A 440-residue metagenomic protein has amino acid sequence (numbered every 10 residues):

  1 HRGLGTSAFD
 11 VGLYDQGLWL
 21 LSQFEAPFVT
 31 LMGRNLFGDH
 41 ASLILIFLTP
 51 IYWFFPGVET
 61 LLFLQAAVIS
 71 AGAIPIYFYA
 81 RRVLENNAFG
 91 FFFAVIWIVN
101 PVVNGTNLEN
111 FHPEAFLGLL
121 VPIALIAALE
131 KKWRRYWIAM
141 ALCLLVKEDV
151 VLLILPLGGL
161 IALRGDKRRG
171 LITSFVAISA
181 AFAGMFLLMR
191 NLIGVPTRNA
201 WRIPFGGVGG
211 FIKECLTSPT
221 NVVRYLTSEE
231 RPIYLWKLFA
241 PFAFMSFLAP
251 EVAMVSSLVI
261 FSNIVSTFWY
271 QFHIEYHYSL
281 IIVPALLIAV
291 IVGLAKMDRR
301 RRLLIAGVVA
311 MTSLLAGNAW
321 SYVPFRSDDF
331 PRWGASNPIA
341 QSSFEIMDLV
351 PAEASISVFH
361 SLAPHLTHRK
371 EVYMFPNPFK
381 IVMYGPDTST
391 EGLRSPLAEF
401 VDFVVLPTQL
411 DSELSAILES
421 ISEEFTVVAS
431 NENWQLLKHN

Functional and structural regions predicted by a protein language model:
G12-F37, L43-I44: Extracytosolic helix-loop segments that constitute the early lumenal/periplasmic catalytic or substrate-binding loops
Q23, L43-A67, T220-R231: Juxtamembrane segments of multi-pass membrane glycosylation machinery that transfer sugars from lipid-linked donors
E59-L84, I123: Transmembrane-helix motifs of polytopic, lipid-linked glycan transferases
P75-F78, I96, N107, A115-M140: Specific aromatic-rich, kink-prone transmembrane helix
A88, F175-S179, K296-Y322: Signature aromatic-anchored transmembrane alpha helix within multi-pass, membrane-resident enzymes that catalyze glycan
G90-P101, M140, L144: Short helix- or helix-capping micro-motifs that position conserved polar/aromatic residues at function-defining sites
L152, M254-R299: Hydrophobic/aromatic-rich transmembrane helices and adjacent perimembrane loops
L153-S179: Perimembrane helix-loop-helix junctions
